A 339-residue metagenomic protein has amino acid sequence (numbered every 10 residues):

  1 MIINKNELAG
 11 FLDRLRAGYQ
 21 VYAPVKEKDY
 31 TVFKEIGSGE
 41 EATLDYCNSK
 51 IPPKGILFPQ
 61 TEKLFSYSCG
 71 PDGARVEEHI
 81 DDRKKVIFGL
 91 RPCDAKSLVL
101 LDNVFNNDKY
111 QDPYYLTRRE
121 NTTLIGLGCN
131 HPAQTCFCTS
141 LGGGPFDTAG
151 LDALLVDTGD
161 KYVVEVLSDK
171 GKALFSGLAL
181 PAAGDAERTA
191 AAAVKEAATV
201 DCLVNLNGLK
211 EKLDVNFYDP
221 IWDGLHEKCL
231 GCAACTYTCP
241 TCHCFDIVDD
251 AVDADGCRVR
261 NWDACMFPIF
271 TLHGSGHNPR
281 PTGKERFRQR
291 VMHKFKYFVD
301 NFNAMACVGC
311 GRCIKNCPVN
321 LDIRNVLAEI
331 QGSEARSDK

Functional and structural regions predicted by a protein language model:
M1-D214: Iron-sulfur-associated redox domains of electron-transfer enzymes in respiratory and anaerobic energy metabolism
Q20, C235, C313: Residue-level detector of anion-binding/catalytic polar loops
F88, P220, G224-L230, A234-Y237: Short, well-structured alpha-helical interface segments that form or flank functional binding sites
L98, P240-C244, P318: Active-site-flanking alpha-helical
L206-E227, F245-D338: Ferredoxin-type iron-sulfur electron-transfer modules in oxidoreductases and energy-metabolism complexes
A233-D250: Internal helical hairpin/lid segments
